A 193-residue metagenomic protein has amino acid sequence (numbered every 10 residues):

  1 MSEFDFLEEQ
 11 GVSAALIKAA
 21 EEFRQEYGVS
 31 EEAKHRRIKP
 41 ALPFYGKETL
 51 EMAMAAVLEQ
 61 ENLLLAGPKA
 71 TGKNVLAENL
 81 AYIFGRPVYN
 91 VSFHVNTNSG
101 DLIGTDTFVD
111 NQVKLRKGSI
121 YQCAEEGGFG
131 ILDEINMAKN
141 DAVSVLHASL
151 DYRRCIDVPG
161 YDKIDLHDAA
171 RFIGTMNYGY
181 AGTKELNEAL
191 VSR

Functional and structural regions predicted by a protein language model:
M1-R193: AAA+ P-loop NTPase catalytic core and its hallmark functional loops
